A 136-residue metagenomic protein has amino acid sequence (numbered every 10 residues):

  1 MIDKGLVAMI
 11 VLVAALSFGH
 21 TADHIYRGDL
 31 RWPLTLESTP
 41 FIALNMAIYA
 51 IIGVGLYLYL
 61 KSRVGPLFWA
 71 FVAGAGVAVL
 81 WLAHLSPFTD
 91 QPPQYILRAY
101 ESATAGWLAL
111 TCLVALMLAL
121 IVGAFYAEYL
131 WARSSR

Functional and structural regions predicted by a protein language model:
M1-A14, Y126-A132: Cytosolic juxtamembrane helix and N-cap/initiation of the first transmembrane helix
L6-L16, F71-A73, A109-L116: Hydrophobic alpha-helical transmembrane segments of polytopic
L12-P40: Hydrophobic transmembrane helix segments
A14-H24, A75-Q91: C-terminal TM-helix exit segments that contain a strictly Trp-centered aromatic cap at the helix terminus
G28-E37, L82-A109: Interfacial non-cytosolic loop connecting adjacent transmembrane helices
L44-G55, L108-Y126: Hydrophobic cores of alpha-helical transmembrane segments in multi-pass inner/ER membrane proteins, independent
G55-A83: Loop-to-transmembrane helix junctions at the membrane interface
G55-G65, A124-R136: Cytoplasmic membrane-interface segments at the C-terminal ends of transmembrane helices
